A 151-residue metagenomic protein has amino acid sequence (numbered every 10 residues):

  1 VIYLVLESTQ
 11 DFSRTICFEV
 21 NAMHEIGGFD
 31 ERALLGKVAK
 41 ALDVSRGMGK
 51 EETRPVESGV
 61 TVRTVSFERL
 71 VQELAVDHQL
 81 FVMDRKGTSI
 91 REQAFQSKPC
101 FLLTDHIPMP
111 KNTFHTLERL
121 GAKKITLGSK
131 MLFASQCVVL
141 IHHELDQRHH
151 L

Functional and structural regions predicted by a protein language model:
V1-V82: RNA substrate-binding interface of SAM-dependent RNA methyltransferases
V5-L6, M83-K86, L103-I107, L127-S129: Short His-Asn-centered micro-motif
N21-M23, S97-C100, A122: Active-site regions of enzymes building and remodeling cell-envelope glycoconjugates
D30-A33, P108-N112, S129-L132: Short, surface-exposed, polar/charged, turn-prone segments marking secondary-structure boundaries
K37-K40, K50, K86, K98 (+3 more regions): Context-gated lysine
T61-P99, P108-H115: Active-site cofactor/cluster-binding pocket
T113-L151: Structured adenosyl-cofactor binding patch, chiefly the S-adenosyl-L-methionine
